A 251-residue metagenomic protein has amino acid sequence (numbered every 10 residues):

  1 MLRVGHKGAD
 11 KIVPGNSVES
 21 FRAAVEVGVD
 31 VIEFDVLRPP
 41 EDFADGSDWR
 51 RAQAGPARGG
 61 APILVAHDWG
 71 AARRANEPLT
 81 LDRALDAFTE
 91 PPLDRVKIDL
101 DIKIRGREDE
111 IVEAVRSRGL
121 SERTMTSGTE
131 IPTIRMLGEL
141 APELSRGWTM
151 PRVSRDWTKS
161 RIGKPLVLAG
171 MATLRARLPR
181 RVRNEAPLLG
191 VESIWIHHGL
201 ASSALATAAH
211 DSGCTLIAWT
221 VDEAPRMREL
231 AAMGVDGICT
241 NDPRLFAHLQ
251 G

Functional and structural regions predicted by a protein language model:
M1-G251: Phosphate-group recognition and catalysis centered on beta-loop-alpha active-site segments
